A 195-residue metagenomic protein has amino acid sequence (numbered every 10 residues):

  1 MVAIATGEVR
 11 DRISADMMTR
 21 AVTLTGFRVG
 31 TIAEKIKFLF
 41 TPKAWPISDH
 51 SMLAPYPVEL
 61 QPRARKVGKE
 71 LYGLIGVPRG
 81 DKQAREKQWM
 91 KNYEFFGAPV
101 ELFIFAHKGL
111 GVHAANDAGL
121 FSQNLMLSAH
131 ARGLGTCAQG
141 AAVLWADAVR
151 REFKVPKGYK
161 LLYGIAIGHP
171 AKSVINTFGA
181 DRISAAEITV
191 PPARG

Functional and structural regions predicted by a protein language model:
M1-G195: Acidic, surface-exposed loops and disordered segments
